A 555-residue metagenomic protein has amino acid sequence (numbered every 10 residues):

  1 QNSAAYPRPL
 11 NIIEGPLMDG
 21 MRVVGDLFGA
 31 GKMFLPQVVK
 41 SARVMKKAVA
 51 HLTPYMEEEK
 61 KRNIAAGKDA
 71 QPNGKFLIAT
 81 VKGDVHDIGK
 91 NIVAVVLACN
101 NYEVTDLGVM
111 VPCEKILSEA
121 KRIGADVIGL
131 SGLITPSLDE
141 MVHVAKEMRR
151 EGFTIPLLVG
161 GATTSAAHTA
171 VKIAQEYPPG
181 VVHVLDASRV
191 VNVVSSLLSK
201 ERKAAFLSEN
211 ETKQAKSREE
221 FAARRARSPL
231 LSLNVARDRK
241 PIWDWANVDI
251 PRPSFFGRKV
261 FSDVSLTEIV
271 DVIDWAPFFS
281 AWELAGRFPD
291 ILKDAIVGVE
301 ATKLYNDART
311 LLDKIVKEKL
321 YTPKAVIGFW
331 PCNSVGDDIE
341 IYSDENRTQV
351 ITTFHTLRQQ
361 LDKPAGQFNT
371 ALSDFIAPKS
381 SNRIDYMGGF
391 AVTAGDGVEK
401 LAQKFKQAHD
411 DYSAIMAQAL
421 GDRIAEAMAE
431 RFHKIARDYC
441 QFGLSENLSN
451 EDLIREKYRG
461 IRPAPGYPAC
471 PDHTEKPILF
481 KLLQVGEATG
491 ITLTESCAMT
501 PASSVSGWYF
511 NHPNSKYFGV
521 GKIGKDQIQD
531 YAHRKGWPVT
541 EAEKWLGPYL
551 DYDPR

Functional and structural regions predicted by a protein language model:
Q1, K75-K82, I88-N100, V248-I250 (+3 more regions): C-terminal accessory/binding modules appended to enzymatic or scaffolding proteins
Q1-I12, M18-V23, S188-I415, A419 (+1 more regions): Active-site loops and adjacent core secondary-structure elements that bind or stabilize anionic groups
Q1-L130, D338, L361-F368, S373-S449 (+1 more regions): ATP-dependent carboxylate/acyl-activation modules
I12, P16-D19, K40-K47, I92 (+24 more regions): Generic recognition of stable, solvent-exposed alpha-helical segments in well-folded globular domains
V23-A30, M148-A170, F256-I291, I523 (+3 more regions): Amphipathic alpha-helical packing elements
N91-N100, V104-E176: Cofactor-cradling patches in redox/metallo enzymes
V144, M148-P156, G161-R225: Conserved phosphate-handling catalytic cores of large alpha/beta enzymes
N369-S373, S380-R555: C-terminal accessory domains/tails appended to large, multi-domain proteins
